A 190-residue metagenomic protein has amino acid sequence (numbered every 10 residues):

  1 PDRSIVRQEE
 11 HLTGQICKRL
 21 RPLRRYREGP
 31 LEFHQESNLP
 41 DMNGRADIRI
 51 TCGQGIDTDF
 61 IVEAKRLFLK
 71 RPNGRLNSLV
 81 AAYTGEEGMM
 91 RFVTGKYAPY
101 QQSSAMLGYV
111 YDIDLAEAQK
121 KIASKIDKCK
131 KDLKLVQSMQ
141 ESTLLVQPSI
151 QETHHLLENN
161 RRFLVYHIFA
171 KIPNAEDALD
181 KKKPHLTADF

Functional and structural regions predicted by a protein language model:
P1-H34: Acidic-basic catalytic patches of nuclease active cores, encompassing PD-(D/E)XK and other metal-cofactor nuclease
E9-L12, I16, A46, A116-I122: A short acidic (Asp/Glu
H11-I16, A82-R91, S124-D127: Well-ordered, non-membrane alpha-helical segments in soluble/globular domains
P22-Y26, G53-I56, Y97-Q102: Secondary-structure boundary elements
G29-F60: Active-site metal-binding core of divalent-cation-utilizing nuclease and nuclease-like domains
S37, I50-Q54, K65-F68, V110 (+1 more regions): Short, flexible loop/turn elements at secondary-structure junctions
R66-A116: Catalytic cores of nucleic-acid endonucleases
S124-F190: Non-catalytic C-terminal interaction segments of nucleic acid-processing enzymes
